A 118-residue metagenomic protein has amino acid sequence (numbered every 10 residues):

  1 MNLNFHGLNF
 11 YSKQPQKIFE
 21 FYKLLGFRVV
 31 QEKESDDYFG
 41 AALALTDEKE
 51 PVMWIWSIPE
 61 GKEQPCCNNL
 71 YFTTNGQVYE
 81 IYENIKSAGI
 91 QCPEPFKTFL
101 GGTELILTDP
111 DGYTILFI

Functional and structural regions predicted by a protein language model:
M1, E32-K33, Y82-I118: Vicinal oxygen chelate
N2, N9-P51: Core segments of cupin and vicinal oxygen chelate
N4-K13, A41-A42, E60-K86, T103-T108: Vicinal oxygen chelate
E20-Y22, F27-R28, A44-T46, L70-F72 (+3 more regions): General N-terminal targeting signals
E48-M53, D111-I115: Short, charged/polar, Gly/Pro-enriched secondary-structure boundary elements
I55-S57: Glycine-rich, highly charged phosphate/nucleotide-binding loops
P59-G61, E94-P95: Short, flexible, glycine/charge-rich loop motifs used to bind or transfer phosphoryl groups or to couple energy/partner
